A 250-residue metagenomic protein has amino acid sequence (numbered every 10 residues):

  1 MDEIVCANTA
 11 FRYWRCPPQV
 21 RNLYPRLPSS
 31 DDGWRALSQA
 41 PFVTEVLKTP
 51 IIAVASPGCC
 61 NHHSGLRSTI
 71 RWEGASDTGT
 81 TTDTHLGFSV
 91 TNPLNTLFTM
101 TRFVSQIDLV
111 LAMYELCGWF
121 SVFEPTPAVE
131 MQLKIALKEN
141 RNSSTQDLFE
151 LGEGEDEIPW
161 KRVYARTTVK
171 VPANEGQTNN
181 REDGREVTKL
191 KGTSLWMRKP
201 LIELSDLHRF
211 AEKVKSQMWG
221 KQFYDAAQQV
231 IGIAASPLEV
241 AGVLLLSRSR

Functional and structural regions predicted by a protein language model:
M1-M218, I231: Short gly/ser-rich loop at a beta-strand->alpha-helix junction or flexible surface loop bordering the NTP-binding
Q222: Histidine/lysine/aspartate-rich catalytic loop segments that bind and position anionic ligands
D225-R250: Acidic-basic catalytic patches of nuclease active cores, encompassing PD-(D/E)XK and other metal-cofactor nuclease
